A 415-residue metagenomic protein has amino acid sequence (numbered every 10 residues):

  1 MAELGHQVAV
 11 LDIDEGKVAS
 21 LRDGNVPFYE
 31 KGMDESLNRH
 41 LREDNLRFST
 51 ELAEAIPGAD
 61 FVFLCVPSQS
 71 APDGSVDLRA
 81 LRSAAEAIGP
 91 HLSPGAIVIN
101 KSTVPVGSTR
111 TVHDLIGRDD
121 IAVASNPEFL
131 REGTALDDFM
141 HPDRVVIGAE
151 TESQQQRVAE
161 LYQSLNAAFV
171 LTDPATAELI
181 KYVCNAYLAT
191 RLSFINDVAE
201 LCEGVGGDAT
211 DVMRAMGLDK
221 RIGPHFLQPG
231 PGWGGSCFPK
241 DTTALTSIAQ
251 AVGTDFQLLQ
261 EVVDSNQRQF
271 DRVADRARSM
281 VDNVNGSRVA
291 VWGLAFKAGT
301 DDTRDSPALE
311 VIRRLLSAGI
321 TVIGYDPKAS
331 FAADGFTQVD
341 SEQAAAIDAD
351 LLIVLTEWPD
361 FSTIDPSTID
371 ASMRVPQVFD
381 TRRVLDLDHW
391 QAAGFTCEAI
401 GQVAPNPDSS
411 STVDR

Functional and structural regions predicted by a protein language model:
M1-R415: Structural/interface elements that position substrates and couple domains in central-metabolism enzymes
